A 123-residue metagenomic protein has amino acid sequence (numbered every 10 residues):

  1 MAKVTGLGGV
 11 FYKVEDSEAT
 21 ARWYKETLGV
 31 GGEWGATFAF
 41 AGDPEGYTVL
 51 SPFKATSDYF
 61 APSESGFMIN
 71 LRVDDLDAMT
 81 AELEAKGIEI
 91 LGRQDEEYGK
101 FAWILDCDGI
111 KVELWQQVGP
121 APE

Functional and structural regions predicted by a protein language model:
M1-Y12, T80-E123: Vicinal oxygen chelate
A2-T5, F11-S51, A85: Core segments of cupin and vicinal oxygen chelate
G9, D58, S65-M68, Y98: Generic anion/oxyanion-binding catalytic loop in active/binding sites
E26, L76-D77, W103: A general secondary-structure boundary signal
T27-G31, L71-D74, G92-Q94: Short linear motifs in intrinsically disordered
L28-S65, I104-C107, K111-G119: Conserved short beta-strand elements that form part of the metal-binding/catalytic scaffold of enzyme active sites
P62-L83: Mid-chain, well-packed structural core segment of small domains
